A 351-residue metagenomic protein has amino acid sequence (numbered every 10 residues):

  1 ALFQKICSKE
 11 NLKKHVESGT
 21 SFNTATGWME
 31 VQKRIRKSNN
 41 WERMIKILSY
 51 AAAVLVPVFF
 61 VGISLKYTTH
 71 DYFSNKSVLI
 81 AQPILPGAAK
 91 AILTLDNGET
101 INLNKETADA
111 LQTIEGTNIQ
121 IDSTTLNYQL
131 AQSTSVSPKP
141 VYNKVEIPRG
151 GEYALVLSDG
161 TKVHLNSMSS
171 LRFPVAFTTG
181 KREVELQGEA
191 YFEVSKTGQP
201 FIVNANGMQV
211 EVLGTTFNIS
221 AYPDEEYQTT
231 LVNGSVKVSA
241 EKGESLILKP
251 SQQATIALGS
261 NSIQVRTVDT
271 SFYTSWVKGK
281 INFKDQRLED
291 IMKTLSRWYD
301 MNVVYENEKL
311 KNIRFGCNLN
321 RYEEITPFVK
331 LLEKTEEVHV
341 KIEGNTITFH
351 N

Functional and structural regions predicted by a protein language model:
A1-S8: N-terminal amphipathic alpha-helical interaction or autoinhibitory segments
F3, W28-I35, A254, I347-F349: Generic detector of short, aliphatic-rich beta-strand segments that form the cores of beta-sheets in diverse domain
C7, G19-F22, T26, I63-S64 (+1 more regions): Prokaryotic Sec-type signal peptides and long signal-anchor helices with extended Leu/Ile/Val-rich h-regions
S8-V16, K309-G316: Short helix/strand-capping connector loops at secondary-structure junctions
L12-K46: Positively biased amphipathic helices and basic secretion/translocation or surface-docking motifs that either flank
N39-Y50, F60-N351: A residue-level detector for the "anchor" residue at the start of short, highly conserved motifs
V56-V58: Extended, solvent-exposed functional surface patches
